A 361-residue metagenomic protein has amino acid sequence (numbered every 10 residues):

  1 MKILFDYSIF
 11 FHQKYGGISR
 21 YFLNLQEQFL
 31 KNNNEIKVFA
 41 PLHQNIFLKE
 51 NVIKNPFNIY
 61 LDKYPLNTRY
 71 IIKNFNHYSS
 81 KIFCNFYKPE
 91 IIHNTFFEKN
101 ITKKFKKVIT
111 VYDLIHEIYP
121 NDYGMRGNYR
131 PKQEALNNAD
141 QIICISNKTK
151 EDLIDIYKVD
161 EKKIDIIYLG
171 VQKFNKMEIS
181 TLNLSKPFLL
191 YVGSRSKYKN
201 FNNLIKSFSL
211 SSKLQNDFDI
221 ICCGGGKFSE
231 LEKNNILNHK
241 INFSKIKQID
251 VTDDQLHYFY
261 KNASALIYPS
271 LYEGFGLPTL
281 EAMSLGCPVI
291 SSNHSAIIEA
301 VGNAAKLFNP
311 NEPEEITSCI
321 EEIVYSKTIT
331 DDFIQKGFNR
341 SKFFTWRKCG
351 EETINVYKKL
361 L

Functional and structural regions predicted by a protein language model:
M1-L361: Carbohydrate transferase catalytic cores enriched for Leloir-type hexosyltransferases
